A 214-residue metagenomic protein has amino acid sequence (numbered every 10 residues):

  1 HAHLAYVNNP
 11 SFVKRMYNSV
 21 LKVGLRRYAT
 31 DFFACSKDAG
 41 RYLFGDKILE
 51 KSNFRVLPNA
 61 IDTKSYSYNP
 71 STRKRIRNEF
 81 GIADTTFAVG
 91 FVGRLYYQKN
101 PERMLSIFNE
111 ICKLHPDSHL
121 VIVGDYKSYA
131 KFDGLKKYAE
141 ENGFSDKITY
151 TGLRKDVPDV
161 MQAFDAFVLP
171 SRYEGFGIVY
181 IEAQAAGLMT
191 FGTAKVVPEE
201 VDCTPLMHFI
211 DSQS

Functional and structural regions predicted by a protein language model:
D38, A60: Carbohydrate-associated surface elements
I61, V92, H119-D133: Glycosyltransferase donor-sugar binding loop
S67-I82, K136-K137: A short helix/loop element that forms part of the nucleotide-sugar donor recognition site in Leloir-type
F87, F91-K113, A130-G134: A conserved mid-protein helix/loop that constitutes part of the nucleotide-sugar donor-binding site
D133-G152: Nucleotide-activated donor-binding/catalytic signature segment of Leloir-type glycosyltransferases, i.e., the conserved
L153, R172: Aromatic "clamp/platform" in nucleotide-sugar-dependent glycosyltransferases that forms part of the donor/acceptor
M189-T193, E199: Short hydrophobic beta-strand element within catalytic cores of glycosyltransferases and related nucleotide-activated
E199-S214: Change "using UDP/GDP/dTDP sugars" to "using nucleotide sugars
